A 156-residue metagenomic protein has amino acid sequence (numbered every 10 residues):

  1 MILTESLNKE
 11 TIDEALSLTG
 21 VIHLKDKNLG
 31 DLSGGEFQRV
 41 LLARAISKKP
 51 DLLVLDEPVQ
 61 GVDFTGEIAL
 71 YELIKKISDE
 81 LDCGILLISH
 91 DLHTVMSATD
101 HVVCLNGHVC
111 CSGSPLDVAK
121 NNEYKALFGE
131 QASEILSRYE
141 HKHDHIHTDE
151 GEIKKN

Functional and structural regions predicted by a protein language model:
S6-L24: Conserved ABC ATPase "signature" region
N28-L32, E36: Conserved ABC ATPase signature
K49: Conserved catalytic motifs of ABC-family nucleotide-binding domains
L53-E57: Catalytic Walker B motif of ABC-type/P-loop ATPase nucleotide-binding domains
S89-H90: H-loop/switch region of ABC-family ATPase nucleotide-binding domains
G107-D117: Conserved switch/coupling elements of ABC/ABC-like ATPase nucleotide-binding domains
F128-N156: ABC ATPase nucleotide-binding domains
